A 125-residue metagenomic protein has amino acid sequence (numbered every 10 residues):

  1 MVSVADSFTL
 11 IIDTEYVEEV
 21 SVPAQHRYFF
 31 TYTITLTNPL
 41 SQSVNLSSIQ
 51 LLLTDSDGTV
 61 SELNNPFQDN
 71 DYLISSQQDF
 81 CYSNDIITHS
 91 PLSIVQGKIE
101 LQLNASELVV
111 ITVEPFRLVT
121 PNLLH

Functional and structural regions predicted by a protein language model:
M1-R27, N122: Low-complexity, acidic Ser/Thr/Pro/Gly-rich terminal tails and inter-domain linkers that flank the onset of structured
S3, I87-H125: Terminal connector regions
S7, G58, N104-S106: Glycine-centered tight beta-turn/hairpin loop motif at sheet-sheet or coil-to-beta transitions
Y16-F29, Q42, L73-S76, T88-S90: Short, solvent-exposed beta-strand/turn "edge" segments of beta-rich domains on protein surfaces
Y28-T33, Q96: Short, solvent-exposed loop/turn segments enriched in Ser/Thr/Gly
L36-L40: Asparagine-centered strand-capping/turn motif at beta-strand->loop junctions
Q42-S61, L101: Short acidic, flexible loop segments centered on an aromatic residue
V60-L92: Intrinsically disordered, low-complexity Pro/Gly/Ser/Thr-rich segments with frequent PxxP/GP/PP motifs and embedded
